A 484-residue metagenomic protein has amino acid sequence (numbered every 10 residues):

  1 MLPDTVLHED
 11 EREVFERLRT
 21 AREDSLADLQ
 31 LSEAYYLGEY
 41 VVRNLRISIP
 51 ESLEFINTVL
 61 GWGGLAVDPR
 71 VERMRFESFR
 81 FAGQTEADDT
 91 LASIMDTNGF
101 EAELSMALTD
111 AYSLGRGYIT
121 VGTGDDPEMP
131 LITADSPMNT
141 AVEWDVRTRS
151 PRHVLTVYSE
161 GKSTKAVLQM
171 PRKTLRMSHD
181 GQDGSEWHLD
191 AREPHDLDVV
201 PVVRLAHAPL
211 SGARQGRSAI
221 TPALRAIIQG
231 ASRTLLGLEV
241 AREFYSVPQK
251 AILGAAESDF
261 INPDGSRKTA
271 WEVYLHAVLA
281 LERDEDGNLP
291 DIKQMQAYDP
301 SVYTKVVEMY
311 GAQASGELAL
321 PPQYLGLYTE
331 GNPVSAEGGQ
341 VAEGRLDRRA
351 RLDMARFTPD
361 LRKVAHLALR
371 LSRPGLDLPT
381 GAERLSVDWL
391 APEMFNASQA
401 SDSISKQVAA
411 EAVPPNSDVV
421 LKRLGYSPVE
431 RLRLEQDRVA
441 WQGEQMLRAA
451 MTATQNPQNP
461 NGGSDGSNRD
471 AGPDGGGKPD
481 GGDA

Functional and structural regions predicted by a protein language model:
M1-A134, N139, A450, N461-D465 (+1 more regions): Extended, helix-rich architectural segments
E11-R12, G124, L253-L275, V364-S398 (+2 more regions): Charge-rich, acidic-biased intrinsically disordered regions
R80-Q84, E282-A400, Q436-R438: Surface-exposed loop-to-helix/strand elements on domain peripheries
S113, Y118-R225: Extended, regular secondary-structure scaffolds
G117, R233, G237-P248, G316-L327 (+6 more regions): Intrinsically disordered or highly flexible coil/loop and linker segments, enriched in small and charged/polar residues
A191-V341, D388: Extended, charged amphipathic alpha-helical segments
S403-A410, P414-R431, D437: Membrane-proximal bilayer-interacting regions
L424-P457: Long, highly charged low-complexity segments enriched in Glu/Asp and Lys/Arg with interspersed Ser/Thr
